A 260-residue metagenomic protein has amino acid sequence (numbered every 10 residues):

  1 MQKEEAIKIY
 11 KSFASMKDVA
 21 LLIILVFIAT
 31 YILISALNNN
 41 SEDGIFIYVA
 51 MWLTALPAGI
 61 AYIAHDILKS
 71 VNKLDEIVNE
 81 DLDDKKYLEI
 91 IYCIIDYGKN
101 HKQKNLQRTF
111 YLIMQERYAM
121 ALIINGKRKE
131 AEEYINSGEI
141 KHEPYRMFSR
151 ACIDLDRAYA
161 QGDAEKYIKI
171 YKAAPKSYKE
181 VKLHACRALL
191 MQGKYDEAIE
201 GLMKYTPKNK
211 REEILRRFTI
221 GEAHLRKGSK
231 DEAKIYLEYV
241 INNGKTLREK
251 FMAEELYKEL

Functional and structural regions predicted by a protein language model:
M1-L82: N-terminal alpha-helical membrane-insertion module
P57-E143: N-terminal topogenic membrane-targeting module
G59-H65, I95-R108, N136-Y145, K169-K179 (+2 more regions): Solenoid-like repeat scaffolds
N72-E76, F110-R117, S149-D156, E180-A188 (+3 more regions): "A position-specific structural signal for the A-helix of alpha-solenoid helical repeats
E132-G162: A membrane-cytosol interface segment of integral membrane proteins
K230-L260: Terminal, low-structured helical/coil segments at or just beyond the last alpha-helical repeat
